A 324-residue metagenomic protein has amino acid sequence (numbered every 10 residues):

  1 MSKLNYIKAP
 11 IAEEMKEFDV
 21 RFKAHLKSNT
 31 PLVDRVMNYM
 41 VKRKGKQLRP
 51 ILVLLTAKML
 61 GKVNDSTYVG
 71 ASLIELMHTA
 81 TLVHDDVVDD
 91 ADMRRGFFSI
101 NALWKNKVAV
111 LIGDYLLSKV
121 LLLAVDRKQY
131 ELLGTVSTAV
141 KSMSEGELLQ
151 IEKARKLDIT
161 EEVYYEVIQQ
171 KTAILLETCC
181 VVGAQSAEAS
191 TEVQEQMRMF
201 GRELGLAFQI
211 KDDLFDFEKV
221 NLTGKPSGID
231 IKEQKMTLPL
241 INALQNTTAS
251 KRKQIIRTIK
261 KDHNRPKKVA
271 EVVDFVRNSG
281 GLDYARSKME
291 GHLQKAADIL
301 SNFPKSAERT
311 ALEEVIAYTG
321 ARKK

Functional and structural regions predicted by a protein language model:
M1-K324: All-alpha prenyltransferase/terpene-synthase fold signal
